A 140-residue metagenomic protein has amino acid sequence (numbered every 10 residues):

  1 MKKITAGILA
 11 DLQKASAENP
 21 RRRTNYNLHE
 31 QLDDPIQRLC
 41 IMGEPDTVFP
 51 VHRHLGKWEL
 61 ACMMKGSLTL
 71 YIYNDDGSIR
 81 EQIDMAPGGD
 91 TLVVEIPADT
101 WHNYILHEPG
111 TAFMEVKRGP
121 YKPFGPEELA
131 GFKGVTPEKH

Functional and structural regions predicted by a protein language model:
M1-I36, E81-A86, E138-H140: A short, N-terminal "cap"/entry segment at the start of jelly-roll beta-barrel domains of the cupin/DSBH fold
D11, S78, N103-H140: Double-stranded beta-helix
C40-K57: Conserved short histidine dyad/triad with adjacent acidic residue
C40-M42, L60, V93-E95, E115: Conserved hydrophobic/aromatic beta-strand scaffold that supports enzyme active sites
V51, L70-Y71, V94-I96, H102-H107 (+1 more regions): Short beta-strand His + acidic residue motifs that chelate non-heme Fe in jelly-roll/DSBH and cupin folds
G56-D76: Glycine- and acidic-residue-biased ligand/ion/polar-headgroup-sensing regions
N74-D99: Short acidic-glycine-tyrosine-enriched beta hairpin
